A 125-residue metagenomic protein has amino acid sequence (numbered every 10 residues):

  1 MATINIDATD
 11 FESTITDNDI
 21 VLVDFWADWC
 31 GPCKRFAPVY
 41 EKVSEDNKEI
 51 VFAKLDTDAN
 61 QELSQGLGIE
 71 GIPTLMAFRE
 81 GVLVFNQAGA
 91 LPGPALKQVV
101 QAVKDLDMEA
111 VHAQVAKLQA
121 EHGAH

Functional and structural regions predicted by a protein language model:
T3-V21, Q61: A short beta-strand-turn-helix
N18-L22, R35-L55: Conserved helix-turn-beta segment immediately C-terminal to the redox Cys motif in thioredoxin-like folds
D19, W26-W29, G71: Short pre-active-site segment immediately N-terminal to redox-active cysteine/selenocysteine motifs in thiol-based
D24-W26, A77: Structural cue for short, hydrophobic secondary-structure segments
C30-C33, L75: The canonical Cys-X-X-Cys-His
Q61, L67-R79, L91: Structural micro-motif
A77-A110: Non-catalytic, surface beta->alpha helical segment in thiol-disulfide oxidoreductase systems
M108-H125: CheY-like receiver
